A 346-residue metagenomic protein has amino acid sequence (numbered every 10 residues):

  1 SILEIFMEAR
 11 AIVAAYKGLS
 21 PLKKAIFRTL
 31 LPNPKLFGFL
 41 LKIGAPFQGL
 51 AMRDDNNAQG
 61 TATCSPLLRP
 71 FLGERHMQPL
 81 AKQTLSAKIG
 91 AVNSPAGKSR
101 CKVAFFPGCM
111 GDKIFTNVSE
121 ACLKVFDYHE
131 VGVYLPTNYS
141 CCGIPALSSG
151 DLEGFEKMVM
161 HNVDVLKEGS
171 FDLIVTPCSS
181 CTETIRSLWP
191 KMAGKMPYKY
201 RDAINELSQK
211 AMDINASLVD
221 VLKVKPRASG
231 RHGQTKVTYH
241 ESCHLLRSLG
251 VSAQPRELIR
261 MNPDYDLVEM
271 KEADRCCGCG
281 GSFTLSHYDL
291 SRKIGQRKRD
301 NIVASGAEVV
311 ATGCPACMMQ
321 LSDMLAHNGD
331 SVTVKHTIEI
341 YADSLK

Functional and structural regions predicted by a protein language model:
I2-K346: Iron-sulfur cluster-binding electron-transfer modules in prokaryotic oxidoreductases
